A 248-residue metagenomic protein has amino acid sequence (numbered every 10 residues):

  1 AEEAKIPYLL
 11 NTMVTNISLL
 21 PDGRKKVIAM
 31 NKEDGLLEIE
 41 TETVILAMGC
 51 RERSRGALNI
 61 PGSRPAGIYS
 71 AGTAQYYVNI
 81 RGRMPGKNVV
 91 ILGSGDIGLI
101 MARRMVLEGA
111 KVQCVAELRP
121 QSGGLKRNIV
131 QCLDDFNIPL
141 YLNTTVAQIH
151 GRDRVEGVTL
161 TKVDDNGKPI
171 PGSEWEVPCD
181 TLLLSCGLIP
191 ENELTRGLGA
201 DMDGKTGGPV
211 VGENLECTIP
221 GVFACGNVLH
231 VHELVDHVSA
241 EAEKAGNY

Functional and structural regions predicted by a protein language model:
E2, L9-A29, V106-E193: A Rossmann-like FAD-binding core segment of flavoenzymes
E2-N88, D164-G172, E176, L183 (+1 more regions): FAD-binding core/adjacent interface of flavoenzyme oxidoreductases
I6-P7, R83-P85, K111-V112, D201-G204: A short alpha-helix-loop-beta-strand transition element characteristic of N-terminal alpha/beta dinucleotide-binding
L46, G67-V78, T181-H232: FAD-site-proximal beta/loop scaffold in flavoenzymes
C50-E52, G95-I97, I189, L229: Residue-level detector of alpha-helix initiation sites
A57-I60, A102-R104, T195-G197, D236-H237: Short amphipathic alpha-helical segments
T73-S122: Rossmann-like NAD(P)H-binding beta-loop-alpha module
C225-Y248: A conserved FAD-binding loop/helix module that cradles the flavin
